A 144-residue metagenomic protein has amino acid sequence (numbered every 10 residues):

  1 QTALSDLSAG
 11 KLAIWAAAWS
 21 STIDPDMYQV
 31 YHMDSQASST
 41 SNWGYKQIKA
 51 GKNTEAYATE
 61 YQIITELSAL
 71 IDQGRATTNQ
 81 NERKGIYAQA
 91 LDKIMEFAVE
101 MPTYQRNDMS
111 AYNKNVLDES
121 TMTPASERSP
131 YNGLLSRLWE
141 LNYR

Functional and structural regions predicted by a protein language model:
L4-W15, S20: C-terminal, active-site-flanking charged/polar segments
S5-G10, V30-L70, Q105-R144: Short, solvent-exposed loop/beta-turn-alpha elements that line the ligand-binding surface or hinge of extracytoplasmic
W15-A18, T65-K114: Bilobed periplasmic-binding protein-like "clamshell/Venus-flytrap" ligand-binding domains
S21-D26: A ligand-binding cleft/hinge motif common to bilobed small-molecule-binding domains
